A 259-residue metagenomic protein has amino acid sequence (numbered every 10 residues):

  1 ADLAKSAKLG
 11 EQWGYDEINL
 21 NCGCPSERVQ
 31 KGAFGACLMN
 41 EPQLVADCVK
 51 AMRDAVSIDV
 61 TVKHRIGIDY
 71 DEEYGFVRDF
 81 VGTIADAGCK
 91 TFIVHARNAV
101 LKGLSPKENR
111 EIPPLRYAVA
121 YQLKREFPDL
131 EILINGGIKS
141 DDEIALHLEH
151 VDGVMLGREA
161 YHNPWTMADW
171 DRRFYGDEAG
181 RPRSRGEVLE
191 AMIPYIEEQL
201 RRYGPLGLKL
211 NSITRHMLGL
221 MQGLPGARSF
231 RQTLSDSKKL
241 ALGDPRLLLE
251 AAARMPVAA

Functional and structural regions predicted by a protein language model:
A4-F34, P42-L130: Alpha/beta enzyme core
P25, F34-G35, T166, F230: Glycine-rich, flexible loop/turn motifs
K50, A55-S57, I68-Y70, Y74-T91 (+2 more regions): Alpha/beta catalytic cores of nucleotide-metabolism and tRNA/nucleoside-modifying enzymes
